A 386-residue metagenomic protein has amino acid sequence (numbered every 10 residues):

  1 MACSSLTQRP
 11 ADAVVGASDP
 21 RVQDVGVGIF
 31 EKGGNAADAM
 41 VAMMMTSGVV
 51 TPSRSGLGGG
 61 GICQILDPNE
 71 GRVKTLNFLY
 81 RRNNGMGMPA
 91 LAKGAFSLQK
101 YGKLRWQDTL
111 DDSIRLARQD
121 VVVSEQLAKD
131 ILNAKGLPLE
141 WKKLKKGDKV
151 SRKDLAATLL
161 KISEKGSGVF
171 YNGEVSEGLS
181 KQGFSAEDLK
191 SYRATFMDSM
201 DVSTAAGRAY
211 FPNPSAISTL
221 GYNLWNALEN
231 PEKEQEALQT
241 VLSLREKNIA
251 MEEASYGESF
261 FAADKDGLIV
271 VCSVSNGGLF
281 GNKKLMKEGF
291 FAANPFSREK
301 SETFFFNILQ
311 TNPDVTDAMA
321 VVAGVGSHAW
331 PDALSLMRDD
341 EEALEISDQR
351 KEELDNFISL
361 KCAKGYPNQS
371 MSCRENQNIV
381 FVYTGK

Functional and structural regions predicted by a protein language model:
M1-S4, K386: Polar low-complexity intrinsically disordered regions
C3-W141, A156-A157, S163, N172 (+2 more regions): Proteins synthesized as precursors that undergo proteolytic processing into mature forms
V14, F30-K32, T51, N133-P214: Accessory "access/gating" subregions that flank catalytic or transport cores
D67, N77, R152, N312 (+2 more regions): Acidic/polar residues at beta-strand termini and the immediately following turn/coil
A194, M200, E353-K386: Cofactor-centric catalytic regions
Y210, A320, V380-F381: Ordered hydrophobic segments in well-structured contexts
